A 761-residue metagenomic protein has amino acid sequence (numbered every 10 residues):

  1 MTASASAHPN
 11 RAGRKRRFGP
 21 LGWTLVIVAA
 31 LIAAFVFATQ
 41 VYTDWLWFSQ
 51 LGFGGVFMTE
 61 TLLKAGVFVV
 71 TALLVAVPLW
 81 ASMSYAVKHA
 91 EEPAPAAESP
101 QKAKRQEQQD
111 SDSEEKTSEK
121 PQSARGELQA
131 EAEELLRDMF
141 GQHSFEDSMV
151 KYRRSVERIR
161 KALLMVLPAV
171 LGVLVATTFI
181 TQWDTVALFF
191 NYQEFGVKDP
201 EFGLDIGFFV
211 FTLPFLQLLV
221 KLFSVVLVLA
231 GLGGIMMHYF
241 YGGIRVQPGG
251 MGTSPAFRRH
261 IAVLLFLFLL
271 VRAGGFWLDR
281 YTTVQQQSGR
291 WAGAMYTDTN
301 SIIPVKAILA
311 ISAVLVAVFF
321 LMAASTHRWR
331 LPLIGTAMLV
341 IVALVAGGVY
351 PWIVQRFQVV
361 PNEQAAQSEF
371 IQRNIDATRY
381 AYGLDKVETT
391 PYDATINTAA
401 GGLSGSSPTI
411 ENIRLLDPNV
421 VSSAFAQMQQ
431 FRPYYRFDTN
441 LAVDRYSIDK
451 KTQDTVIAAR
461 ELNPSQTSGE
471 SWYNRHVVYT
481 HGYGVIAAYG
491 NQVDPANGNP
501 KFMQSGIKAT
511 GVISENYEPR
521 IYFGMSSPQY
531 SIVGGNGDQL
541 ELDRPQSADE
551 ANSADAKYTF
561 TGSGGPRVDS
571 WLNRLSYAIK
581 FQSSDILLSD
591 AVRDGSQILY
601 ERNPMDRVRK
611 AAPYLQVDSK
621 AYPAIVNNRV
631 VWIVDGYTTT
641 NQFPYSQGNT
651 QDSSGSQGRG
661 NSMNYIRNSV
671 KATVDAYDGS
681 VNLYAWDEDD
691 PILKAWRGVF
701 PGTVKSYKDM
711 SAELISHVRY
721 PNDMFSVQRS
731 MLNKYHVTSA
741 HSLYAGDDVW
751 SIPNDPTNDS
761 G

Functional and structural regions predicted by a protein language model:
A3-R14, T24-G761: Soluble extracytoplasmic regions of secretory-pathway and membrane proteins
G19-G22: Juxtamembrane interface helix immediately N-terminal to a transmembrane segment
